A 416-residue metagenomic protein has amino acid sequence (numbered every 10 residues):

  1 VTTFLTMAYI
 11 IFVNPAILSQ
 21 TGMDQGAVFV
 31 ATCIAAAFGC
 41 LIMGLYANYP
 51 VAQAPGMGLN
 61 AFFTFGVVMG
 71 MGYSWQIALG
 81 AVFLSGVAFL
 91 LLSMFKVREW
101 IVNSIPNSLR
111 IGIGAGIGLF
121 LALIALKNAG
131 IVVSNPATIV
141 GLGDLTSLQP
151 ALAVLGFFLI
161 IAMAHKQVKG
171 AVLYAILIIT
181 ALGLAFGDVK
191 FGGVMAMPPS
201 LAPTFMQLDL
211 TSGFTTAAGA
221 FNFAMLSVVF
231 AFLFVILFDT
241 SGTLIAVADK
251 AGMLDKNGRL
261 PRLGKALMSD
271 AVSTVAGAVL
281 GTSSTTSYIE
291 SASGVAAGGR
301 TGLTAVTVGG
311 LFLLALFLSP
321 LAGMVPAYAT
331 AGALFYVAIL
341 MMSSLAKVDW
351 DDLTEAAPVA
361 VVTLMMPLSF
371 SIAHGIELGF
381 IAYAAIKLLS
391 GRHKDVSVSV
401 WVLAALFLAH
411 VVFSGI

Functional and structural regions predicted by a protein language model:
V1-A27, V140-L142, Y174-G264, F407-A409: Helix-loop-helix hairpins and the membrane-proximal interhelical loops of multi-pass alpha-helical transport proteins
V1-N14, A35, G56-G114, D249-L345: Helix-loop-helix junctions within the multi-pass membrane cores of secondary transporters/permeases
T21-L41: Loop-to-helix transition at the N-terminal end of transmembrane alpha-helices
Q25-T32, A52-T64, K166-I176, T180 (+5 more regions): Hydrophobic alpha-helical transmembrane segments
G39-V51, I161-K166, A231-D239, D270-L280 (+3 more regions): Transmembrane alpha-helix interface/packing and boundary motifs in multi-pass membrane proteins, characterized by
M71-A185, V306-I416: Membrane-embedded alpha-helical modules
L155, L226-F230, K265-V272, A357 (+1 more regions): Alpha-helical membrane-protein architecture signal
